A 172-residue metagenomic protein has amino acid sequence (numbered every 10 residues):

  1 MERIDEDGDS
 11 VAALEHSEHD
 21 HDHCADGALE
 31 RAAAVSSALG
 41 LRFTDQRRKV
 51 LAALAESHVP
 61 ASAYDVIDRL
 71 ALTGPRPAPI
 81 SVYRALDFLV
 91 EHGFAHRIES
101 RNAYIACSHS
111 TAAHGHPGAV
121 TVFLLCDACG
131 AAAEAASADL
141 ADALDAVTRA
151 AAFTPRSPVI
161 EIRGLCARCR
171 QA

Functional and structural regions predicted by a protein language model:
G27-L39: Short, Lys/Arg-enriched N-terminal segment that forms or immediately precedes the first helix of a structured domain
R48-A53: Pre-recognition alpha-helix immediately N-terminal to the DNA-recognition helix within helix-turn-helix or winged-helix
E56-S62: Short capping segments at the starts of secondary-structure elements
D65-A71, V82: A short acidic, leucine-rich amphipathic alpha-helix
V82-H92: Basic amphipathic alpha-helical segments that dock to polyanions
E91-A172: Non-DNA-binding regulatory cores of transcription-related proteins, predominantly C-terminal effector-binding
